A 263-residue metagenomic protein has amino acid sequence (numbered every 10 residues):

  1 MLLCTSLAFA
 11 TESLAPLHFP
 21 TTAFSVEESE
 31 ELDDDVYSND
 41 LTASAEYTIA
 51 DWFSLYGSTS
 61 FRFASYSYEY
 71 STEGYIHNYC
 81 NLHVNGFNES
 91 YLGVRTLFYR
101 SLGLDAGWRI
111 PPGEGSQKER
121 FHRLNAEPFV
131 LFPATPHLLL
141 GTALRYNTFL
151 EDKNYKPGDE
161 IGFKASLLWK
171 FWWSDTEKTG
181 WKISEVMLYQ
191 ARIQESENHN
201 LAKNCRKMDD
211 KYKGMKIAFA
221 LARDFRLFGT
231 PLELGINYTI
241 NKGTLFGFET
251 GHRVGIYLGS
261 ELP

Functional and structural regions predicted by a protein language model:
M1-C4: Sec-dependent signal peptide recognition, specifically the positively charged N-region followed immediately by
S6-D35: Outer-membrane beta-barrel biogenesis signature
A23, S67-N81, I161-P263: Outer membrane beta-barrel transmembrane domains
E28-D34, T59-S65, W108-E114, F132 (+6 more regions): Transmembrane beta-strands of outer-membrane beta-barrel pores
V36-S71, Y91-L92, T135-L140, R145-A165 (+2 more regions): Glycine- and aromatic-enriched membrane insertion/assembly motifs of diderm outer-membrane and organelle channel
Y47, T96-F98, V130-F132, L138 (+3 more regions): Residue-level signature of outer-membrane beta-barrel architecture
W52-G57, R100-L104, P136-T142, W173-I183 (+1 more regions): Repeated loop/turn-to-beta-strand initiation elements of outer-membrane beta-barrel proteins
F63-D159, C205, D209-K211, L221 (+1 more regions): Outer-membrane pore/translocation modules
